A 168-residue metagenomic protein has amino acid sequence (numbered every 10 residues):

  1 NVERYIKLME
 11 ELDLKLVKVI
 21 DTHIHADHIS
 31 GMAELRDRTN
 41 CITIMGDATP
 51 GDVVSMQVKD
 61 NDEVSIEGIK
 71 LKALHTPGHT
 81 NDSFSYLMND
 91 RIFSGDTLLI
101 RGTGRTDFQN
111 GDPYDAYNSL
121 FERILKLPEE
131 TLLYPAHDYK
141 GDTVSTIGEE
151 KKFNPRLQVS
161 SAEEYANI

Functional and structural regions predicted by a protein language model:
N1-L16, V53-D138: Catalytic core of the metallo-beta-lactamase
V2-I44: Active-site metal-binding motif and surrounding structural segment of the metallo-beta-lactamase
E11, R36-N40, D60-V64, E150-K152: Short, hinge-like loop/turn segments at secondary-structure boundaries
I20, D47, H137: Residues at the C-termini of beta-strands that transition into short coil/loop
A26, G51-V53: Generic structural signal for helix capping and beta-alpha/helix-loop junctions
S30, N110-G111, S160: Residue-level signal for the nucleotide or nucleotide-sugar donor/cofactor binding architecture
M45-G51: Short, polar loop motifs at secondary-structure junctions
D115-I168: Divalent-metal (often Zn2+) His-rich catalytic cores of metallo-beta-lactamase-fold enzymes
